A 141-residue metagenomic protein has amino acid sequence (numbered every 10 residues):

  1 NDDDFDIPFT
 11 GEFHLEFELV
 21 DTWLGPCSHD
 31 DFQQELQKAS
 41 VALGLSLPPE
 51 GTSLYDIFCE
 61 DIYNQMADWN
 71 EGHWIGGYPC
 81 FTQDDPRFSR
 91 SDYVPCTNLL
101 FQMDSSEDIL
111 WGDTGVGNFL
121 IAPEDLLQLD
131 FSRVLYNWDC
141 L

Functional and structural regions predicted by a protein language model:
N1-L141: Preference for intrinsically disordered or flexible, low-complexity segments and adjacent hinge/connector residues
